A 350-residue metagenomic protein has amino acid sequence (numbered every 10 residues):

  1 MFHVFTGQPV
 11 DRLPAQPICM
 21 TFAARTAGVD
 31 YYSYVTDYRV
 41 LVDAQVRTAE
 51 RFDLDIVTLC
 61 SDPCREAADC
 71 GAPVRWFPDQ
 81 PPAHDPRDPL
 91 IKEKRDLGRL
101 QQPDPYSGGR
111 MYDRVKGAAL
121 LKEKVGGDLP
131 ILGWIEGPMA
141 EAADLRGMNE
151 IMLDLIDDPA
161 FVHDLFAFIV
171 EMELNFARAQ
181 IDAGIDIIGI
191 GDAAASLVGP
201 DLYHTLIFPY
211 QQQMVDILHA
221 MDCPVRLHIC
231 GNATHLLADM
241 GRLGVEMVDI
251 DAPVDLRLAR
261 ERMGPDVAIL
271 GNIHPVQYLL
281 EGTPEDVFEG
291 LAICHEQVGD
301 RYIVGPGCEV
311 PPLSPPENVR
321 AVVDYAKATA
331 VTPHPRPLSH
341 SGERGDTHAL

Functional and structural regions predicted by a protein language model:
M1-A23, V29-Y34, A44, D55 (+4 more regions): Active-site loop segments of alpha/beta catalytic cores
R39-V42: Loop-to-helix transition at the N-terminal end of transmembrane alpha-helices
Q45-R75: Glycine-rich, N-terminal phosphate-binding loop and its surrounding beta-alpha-beta segment
K92-Q102: Acidic/polar active-site rim loop that often engages polyanionic ligands
S341-G345: A cross-taxon signal for low-complexity, glycine/charged-rich
